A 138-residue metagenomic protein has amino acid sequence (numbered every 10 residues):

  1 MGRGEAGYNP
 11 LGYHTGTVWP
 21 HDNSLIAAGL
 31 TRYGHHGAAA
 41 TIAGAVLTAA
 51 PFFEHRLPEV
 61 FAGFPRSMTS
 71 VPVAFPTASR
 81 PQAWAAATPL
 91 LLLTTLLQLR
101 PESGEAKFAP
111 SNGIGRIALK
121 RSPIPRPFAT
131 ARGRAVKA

Functional and structural regions predicted by a protein language model:
E5-Y8, G12-R116, S122-P123, T130 (+1 more regions): C-terminal capping/lid segments that line or modulate ligand- or cofactor-binding pockets
